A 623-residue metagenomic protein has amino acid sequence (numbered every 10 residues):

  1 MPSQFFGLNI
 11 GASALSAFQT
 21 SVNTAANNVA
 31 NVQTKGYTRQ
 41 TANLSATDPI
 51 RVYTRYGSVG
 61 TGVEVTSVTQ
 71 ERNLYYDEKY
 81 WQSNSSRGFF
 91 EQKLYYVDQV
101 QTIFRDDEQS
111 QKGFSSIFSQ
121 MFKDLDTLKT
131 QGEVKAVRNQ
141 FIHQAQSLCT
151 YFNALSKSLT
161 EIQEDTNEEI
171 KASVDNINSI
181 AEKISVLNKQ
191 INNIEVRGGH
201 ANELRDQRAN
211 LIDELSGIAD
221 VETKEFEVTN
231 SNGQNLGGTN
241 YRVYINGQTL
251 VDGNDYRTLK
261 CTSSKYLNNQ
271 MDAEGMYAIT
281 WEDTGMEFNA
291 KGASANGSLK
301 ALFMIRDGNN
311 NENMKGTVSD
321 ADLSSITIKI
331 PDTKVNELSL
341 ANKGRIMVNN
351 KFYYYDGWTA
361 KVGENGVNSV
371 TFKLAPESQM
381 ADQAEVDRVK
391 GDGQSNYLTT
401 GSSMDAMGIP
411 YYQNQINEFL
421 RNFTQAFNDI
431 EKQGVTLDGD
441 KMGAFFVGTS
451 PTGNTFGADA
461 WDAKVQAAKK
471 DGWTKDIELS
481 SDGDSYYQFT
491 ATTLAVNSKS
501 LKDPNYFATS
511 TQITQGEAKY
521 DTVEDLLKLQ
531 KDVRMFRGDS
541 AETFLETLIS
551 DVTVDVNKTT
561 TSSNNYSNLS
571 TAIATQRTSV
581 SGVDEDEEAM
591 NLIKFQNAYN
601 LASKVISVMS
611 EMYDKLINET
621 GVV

Functional and structural regions predicted by a protein language model:
M1-V623: Structural signature of extracellular appendage/secretion-system components
